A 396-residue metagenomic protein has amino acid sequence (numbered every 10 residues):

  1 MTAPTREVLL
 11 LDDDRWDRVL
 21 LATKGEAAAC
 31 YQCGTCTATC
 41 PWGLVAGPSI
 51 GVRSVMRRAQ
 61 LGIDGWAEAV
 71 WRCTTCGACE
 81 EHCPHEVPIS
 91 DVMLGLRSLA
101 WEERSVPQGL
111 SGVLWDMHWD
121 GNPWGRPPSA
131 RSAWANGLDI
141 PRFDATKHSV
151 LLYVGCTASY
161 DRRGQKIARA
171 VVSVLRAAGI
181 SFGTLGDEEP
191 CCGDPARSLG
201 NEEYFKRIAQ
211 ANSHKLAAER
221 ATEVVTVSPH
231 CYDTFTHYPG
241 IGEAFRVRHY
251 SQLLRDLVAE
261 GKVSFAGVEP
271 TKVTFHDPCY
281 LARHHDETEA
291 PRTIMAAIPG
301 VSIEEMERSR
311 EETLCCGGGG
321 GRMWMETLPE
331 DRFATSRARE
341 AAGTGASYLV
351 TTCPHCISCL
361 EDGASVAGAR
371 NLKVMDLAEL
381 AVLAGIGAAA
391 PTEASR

Functional and structural regions predicted by a protein language model:
A3-K24, V45-R72, C76-A78, E86-D120 (+7 more regions): Ferredoxin-type iron-sulfur electron-transfer modules in oxidoreductases and energy-metabolism complexes
R18, K24-A27, L44, M56-V227 (+1 more regions): Iron-sulfur-cluster electron-transfer modules
A29-Q32, C36-T39, R72, A78-H82 (+4 more regions): The −1 position to Zn-ligating cysteines in a subset of zinc-ribbon hairpins
A29-T35, T39-Q60, A67-E68, G164 (+2 more regions): Hydrophobic scaffolds flanking metal-cofactor catalytic centers in soluble metalloenzymes
T37-G43, G47-P48, E80-E86, S90 (+4 more regions): Cys/His-rich zinc-coordinating "finger/knuckle" motifs
S159-H249, Y280-A297, S302-R396: Cofactor-cradling patches in redox/metallo enzymes
A259-M295: C-terminal amphipathic alpha-helical segment
